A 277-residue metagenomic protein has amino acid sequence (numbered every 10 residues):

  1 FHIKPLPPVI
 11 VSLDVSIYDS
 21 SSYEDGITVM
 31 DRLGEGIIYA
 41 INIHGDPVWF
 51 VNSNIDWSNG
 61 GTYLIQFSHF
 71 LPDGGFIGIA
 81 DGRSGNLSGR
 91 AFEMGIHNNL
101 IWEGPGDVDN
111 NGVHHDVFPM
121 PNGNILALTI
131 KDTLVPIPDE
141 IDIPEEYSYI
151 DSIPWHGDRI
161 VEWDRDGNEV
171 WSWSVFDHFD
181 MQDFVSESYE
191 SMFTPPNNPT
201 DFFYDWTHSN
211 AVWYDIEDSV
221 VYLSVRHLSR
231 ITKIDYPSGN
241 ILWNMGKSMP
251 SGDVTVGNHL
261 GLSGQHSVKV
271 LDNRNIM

Functional and structural regions predicted by a protein language model:
F1-M277: Histidine-/acidic-rich catalytic cores in large beta-rich domains
